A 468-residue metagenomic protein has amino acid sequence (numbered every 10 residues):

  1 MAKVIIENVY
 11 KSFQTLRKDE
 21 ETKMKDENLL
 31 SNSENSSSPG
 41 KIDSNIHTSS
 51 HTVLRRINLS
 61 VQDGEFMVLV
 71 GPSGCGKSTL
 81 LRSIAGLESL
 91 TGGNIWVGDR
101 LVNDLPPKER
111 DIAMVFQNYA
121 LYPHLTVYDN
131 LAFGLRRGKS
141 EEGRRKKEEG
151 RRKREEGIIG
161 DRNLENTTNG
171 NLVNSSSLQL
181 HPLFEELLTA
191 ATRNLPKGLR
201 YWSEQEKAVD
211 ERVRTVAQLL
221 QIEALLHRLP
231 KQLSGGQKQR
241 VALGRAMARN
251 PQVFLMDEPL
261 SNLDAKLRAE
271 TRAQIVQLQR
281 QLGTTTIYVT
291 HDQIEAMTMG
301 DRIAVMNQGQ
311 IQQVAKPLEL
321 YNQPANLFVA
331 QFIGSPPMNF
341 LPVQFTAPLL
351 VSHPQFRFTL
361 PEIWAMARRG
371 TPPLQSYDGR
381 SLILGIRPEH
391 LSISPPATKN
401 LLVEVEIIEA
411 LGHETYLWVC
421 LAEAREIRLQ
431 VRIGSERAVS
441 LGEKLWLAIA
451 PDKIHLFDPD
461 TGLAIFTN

Functional and structural regions predicted by a protein language model:
V70-P72: The feature captures the beta-strand-to-loop junction immediately N-terminal to the Walker
A85: Helix-to-loop junction immediately C-terminal to a conserved catalytic motif
T91-N94, Q308, I454: Conserved coupling/switch loops of ABC nucleotide-binding domains, chiefly the family-specific signature
G93-L101: Conserved ABC transporter NBD signature motif
T126-G138, P182-F328: ABC ATPase nucleotide-binding domains
A325-L382, S392-E404, C420-I433, R437-A438: ATPase nucleotide-binding modules
